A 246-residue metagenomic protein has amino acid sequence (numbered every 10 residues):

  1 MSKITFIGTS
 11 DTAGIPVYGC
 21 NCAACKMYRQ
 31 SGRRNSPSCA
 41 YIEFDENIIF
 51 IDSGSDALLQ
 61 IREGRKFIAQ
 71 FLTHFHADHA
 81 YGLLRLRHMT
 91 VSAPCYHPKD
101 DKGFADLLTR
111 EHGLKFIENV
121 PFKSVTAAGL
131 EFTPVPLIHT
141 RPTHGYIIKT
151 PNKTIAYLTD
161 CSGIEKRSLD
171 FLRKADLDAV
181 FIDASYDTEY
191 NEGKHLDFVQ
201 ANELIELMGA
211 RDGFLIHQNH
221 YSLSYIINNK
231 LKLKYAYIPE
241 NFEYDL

Functional and structural regions predicted by a protein language model:
M1-R65, E118-R167, N241-L246: Core dinuclear metal-dependent hydrolase active-site scaffold
T9, F75, R85, S185 (+1 more regions): Flexible loop residues that form catalytic and substrate-binding hotspots at small-molecule/glycan-binding clefts
D11, D56, A77, K102 (+2 more regions): Residue-level marker for beta-strand->alpha-helix junctions and adjacent short loops that shape enzyme
D45-H97, D176-A179: Active-site metal-binding motif and surrounding structural segment of the metallo-beta-lactamase
I51, T73, Y157-T159, I182 (+1 more regions): Active-site flanking residues adjacent to catalytic metal/cofactor-binding acidic residues
A93-K102, F181, F214-I216: Short internal beta-strands
F104-K115, S224-K234: Short, aromatic/basic amphipathic alpha-helical patches
G163-L246: Cap/insert and terminal regions of metallo-dependent hydrolase folds
